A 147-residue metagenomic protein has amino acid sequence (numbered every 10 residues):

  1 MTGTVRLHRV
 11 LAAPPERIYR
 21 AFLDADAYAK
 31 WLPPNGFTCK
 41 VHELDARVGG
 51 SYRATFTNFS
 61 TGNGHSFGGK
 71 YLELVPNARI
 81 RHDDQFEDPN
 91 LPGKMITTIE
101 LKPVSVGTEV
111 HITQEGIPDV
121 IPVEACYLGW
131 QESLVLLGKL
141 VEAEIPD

Functional and structural regions predicted by a protein language model:
M1-T38: Hydrophobic ligand-binding cavity/cleft-lining segments
T2-H8, P15, C39, S51 (+4 more regions): Intrinsic-disorder/low-complexity, polar/charged segments enriched in Ser/Thr/Lys/Arg/Asp/Glu/Gln
L11, V75, P103-S105: A generic beta-sheet turn/junction motif
A12, G68, Q131-V135: Generic alpha-helical structural signal
I18, Y28, Y52, Y71 (+4 more regions): Hydrophobic pocket/interface hotspot
K40-D83: Glycine-rich portal/gate segments that line the openings of hydrophobic small-molecule binding cavities
R81-Q131: Beta-strand/loop substructures that line and gate deep hydrophobic ligand-binding cavities in soluble
L140-D147: Short, highly charged C-terminal tails/helix-capping segments
